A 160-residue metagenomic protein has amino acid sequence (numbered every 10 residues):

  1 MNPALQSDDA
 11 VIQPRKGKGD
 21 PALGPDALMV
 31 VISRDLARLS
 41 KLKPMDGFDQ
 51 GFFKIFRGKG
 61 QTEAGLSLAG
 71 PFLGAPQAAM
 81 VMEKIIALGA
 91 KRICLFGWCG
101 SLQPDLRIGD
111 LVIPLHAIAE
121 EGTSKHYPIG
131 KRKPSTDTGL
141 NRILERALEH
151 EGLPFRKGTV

Functional and structural regions predicted by a protein language model:
M1-I143: Metabolite-binding pocket within alpha/beta catalytic cores that recognizes anionic/polar moieties
I143-E151: Generic non-transmembrane alpha-helical segments
P154-V160: Short catalytic/ligand-gating loop segments at beta-alpha or beta-beta junctions within enzyme catalytic domains
